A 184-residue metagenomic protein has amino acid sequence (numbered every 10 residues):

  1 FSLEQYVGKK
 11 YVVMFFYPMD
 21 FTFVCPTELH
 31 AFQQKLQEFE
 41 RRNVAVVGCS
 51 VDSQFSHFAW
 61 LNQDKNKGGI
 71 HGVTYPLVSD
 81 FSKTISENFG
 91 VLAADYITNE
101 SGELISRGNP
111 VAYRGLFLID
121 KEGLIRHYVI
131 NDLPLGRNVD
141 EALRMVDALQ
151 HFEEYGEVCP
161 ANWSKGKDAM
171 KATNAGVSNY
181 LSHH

Functional and structural regions predicted by a protein language model:
F1-H184: Chalcogenol-based redox active-site neighborhoods
